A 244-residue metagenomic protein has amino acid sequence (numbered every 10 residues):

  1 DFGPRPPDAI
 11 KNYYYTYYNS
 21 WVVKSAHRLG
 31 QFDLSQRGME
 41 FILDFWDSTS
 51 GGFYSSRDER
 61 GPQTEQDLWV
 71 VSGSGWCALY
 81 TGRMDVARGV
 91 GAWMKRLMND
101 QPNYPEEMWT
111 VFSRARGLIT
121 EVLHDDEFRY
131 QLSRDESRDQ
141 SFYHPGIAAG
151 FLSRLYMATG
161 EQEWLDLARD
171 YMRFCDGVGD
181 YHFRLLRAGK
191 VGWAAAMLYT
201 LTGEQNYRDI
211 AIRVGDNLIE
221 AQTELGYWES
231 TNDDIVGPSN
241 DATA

Functional and structural regions predicted by a protein language model:
D1-G3, Q31-Y54, M84-L123, M157 (+2 more regions): Long, well-ordered core segments of solenoidal/helical folds
D1-T16, S56-E59: Internal amphipathic alpha-helical repeat/solenoid segments
P7-D8, E136-S137, G179-D180: A ubiquitous short alpha-helical element
I10-R28, Q63-Y80, D139-R154, R184-T200 (+1 more regions): Well-ordered alpha-helical segments within folded domains of soluble proteins
L43-G73: Asp-box/WD-like beta-propeller blade repeats and closely related beta-sheet repeat scaffolds
G117-D139: Aromatic- and acidic-residue-enriched carbohydrate-binding clefts of CAZyme catalytic domains
F142, Q162-E163, L185, Q205: Short coil/turn and helix-start
R187-I219: Active-site/pore-lining binding-face segments in mid-to-C-terminal subdomains
